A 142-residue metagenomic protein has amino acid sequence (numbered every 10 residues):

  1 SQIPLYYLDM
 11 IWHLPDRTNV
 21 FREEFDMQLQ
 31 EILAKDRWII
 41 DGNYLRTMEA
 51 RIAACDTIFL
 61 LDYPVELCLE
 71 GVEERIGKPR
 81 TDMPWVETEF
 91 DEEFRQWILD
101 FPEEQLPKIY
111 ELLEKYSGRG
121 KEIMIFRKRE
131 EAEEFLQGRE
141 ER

Functional and structural regions predicted by a protein language model:
S1-P4: A conserved segment at the C-terminal end of the G1
Y6-I58, Y63: Conserved nucleotide-sensing/catalytic segment adjacent to the nucleotide-binding pocket in NTP-handling enzymes
P15-N19, L67-E74, E134-L136: Short, charged, surface-exposed secondary-structure boundary motifs
R22, D26, D91, P102-Y110: A structural signal for well-ordered alpha-helical scaffolds and beta->alpha junctions
M27-E31, A53, E70, Q96 (+2 more regions): Replace "anionic and nucleotidyl ligands
R46-T47, L67, E104, E131: Short alpha-helical
Y63-Q105: A glycine- and Lys/Arg-enriched "phosphate-lid" helix/loop adjacent to the NTP-binding pocket of small-molecule kinases
D100-R142: NTP-dependent small-molecule kinase module
